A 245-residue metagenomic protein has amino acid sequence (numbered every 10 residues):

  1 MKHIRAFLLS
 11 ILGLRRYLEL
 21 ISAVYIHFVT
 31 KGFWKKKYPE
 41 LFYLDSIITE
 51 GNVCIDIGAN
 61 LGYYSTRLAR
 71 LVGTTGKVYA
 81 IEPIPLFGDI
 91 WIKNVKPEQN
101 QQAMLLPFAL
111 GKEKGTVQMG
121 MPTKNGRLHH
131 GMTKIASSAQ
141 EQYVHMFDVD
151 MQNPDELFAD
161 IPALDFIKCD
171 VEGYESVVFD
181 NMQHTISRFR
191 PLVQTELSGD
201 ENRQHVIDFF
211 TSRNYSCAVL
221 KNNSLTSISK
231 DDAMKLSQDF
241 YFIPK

Functional and structural regions predicted by a protein language model:
M1-K245: Phosphate/nucleotide-binding beta-alpha loop and adjacent structural elements of enzyme active sites
